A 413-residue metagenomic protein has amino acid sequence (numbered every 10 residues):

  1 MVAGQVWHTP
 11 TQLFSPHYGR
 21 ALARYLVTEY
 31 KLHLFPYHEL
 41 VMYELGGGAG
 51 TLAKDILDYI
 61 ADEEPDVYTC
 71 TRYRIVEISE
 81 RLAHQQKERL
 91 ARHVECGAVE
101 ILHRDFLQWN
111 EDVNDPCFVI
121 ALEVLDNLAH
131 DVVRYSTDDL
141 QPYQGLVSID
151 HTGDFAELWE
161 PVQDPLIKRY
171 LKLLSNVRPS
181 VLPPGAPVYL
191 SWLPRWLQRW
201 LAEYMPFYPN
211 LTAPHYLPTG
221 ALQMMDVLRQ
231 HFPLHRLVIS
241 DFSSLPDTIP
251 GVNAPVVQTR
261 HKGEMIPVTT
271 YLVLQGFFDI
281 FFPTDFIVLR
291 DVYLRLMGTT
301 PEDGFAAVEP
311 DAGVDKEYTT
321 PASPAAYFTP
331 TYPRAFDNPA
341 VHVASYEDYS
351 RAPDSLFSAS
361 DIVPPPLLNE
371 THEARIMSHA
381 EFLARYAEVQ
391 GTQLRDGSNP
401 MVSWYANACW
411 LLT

Functional and structural regions predicted by a protein language model:
M1-Y43, A49-C117, V133, I287 (+3 more regions): Rossmann-like AdoMet
H8-L13, P183-T413: Long, Lys/Arg- and hydrophobic-enriched amphipathic alpha-helices
L22, V119, L237-I239: Beta-strand elements within well-structured catalytic alpha/beta cores of enzymes that handle phosphate/sulfate esters
G47, V124, S240-S243: Short, well-ordered beta-to-alpha junction loops that form the rim of enzyme active sites and present histidine/acidic
T51-A53, L82, N127-A129, P246-I249: Short catalytic/ligand-binding loop motif for oxyanion handling, primarily in non-cytosolic enzymes, centered on
R104, W109-E111, D126-Y143, L193-L201 (+1 more regions): A short, conserved alpha-helix within the catalytic core of class I
F118-P194, V257-K262: A mobile, often basic/glycine-rich helix-loop segment that functions as the active-site lid/recognition loop
